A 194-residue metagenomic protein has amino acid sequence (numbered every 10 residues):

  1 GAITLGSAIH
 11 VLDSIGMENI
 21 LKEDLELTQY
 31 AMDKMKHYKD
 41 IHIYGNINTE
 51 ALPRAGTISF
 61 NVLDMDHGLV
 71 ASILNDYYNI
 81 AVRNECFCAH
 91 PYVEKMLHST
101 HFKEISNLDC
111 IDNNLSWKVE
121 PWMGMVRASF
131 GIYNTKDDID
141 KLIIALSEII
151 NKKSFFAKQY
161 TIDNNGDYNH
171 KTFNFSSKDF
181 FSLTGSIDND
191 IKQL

Functional and structural regions predicted by a protein language model:
G1-L194: Pyridoxal 5′-phosphate
